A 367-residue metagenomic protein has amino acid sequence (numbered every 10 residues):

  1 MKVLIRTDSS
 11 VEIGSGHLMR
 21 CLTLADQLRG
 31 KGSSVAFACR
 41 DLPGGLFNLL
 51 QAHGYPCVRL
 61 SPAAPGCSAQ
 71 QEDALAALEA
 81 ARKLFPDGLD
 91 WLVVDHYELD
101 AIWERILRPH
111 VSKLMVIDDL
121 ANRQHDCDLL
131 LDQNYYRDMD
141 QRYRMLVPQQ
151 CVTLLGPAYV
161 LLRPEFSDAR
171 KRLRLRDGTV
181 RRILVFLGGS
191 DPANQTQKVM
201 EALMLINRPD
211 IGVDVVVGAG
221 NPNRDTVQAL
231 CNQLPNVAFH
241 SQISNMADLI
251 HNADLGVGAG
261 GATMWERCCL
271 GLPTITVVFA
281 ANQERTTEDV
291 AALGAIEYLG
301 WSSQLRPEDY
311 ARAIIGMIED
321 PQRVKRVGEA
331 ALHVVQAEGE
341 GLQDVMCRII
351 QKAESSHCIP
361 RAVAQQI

Functional and structural regions predicted by a protein language model:
I5-E12, L24-Q27, C39-H53, C57-Q149: Active-site and donor-binding regions of nucleotide-sugar-utilizing enzymes
C39, G256-G258, P273-N282: Short hydrophobic beta-strand element within catalytic cores of glycosyltransferases and related nucleotide-activated
D126-N194, G220, D225: A nucleotide-sugar donor-handling region in carbohydrate enzymes
R170-K171, D177-A253: Donor-nucleotide binding loops and adjacent catalytic segments primarily of GT-B fold Leloir glycosyltransferases
H251-A262: Acidic donor-binding loop of glycosyltransferase active sites
Y298, L305-R323: C-terminal "capping" alpha-helix adjacent to the active site of nucleotide-linked donor transferases in cell-envelope
I315-G316, R323-A337: A short, well-ordered alpha-helix in the C-terminal region of glycosyltransferases
A337-I367: C-terminal alpha-helical cap of glycosyltransferases
